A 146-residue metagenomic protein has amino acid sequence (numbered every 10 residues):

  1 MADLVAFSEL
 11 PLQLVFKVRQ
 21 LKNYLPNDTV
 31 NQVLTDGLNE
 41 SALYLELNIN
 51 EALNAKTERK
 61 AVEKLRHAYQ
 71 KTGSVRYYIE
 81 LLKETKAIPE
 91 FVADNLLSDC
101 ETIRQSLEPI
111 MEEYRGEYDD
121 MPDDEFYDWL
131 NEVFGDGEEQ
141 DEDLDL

Functional and structural regions predicted by a protein language model:
M1-L146: Amphipathic alpha-helical assembly/interaction segments
